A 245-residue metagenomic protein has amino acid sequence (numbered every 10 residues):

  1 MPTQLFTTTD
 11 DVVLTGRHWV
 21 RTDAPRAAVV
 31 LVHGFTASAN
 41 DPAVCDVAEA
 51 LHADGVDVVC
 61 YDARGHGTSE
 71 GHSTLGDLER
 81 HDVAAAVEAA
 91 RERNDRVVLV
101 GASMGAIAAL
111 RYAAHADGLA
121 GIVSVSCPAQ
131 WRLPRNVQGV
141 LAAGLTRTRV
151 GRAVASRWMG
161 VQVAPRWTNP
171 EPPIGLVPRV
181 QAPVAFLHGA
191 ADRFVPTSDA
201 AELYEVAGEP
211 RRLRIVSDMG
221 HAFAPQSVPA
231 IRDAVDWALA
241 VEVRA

Functional and structural regions predicted by a protein language model:
M1-D23: N-terminal cap/lid segment of alpha/beta-hydrolase-fold proteins
T36-E49: The serine-hydrolase catalytic nucleophile loop
A48-E70: Conserved alpha/beta-hydrolase
R64-R93: Catalytic nucleophile-loop/oxyanion-hole region of alpha/beta-hydrolase and closely related hydrolase-like folds
H115-R166, L176: Hydrolase active-site cap/lid region
V180, F186-H188, D192: Short beta-strand/loop motif that positions the catalytic acidic residue of the alpha/beta-hydrolase fold
R193-D199: Conserved alpha/beta-hydrolase "acid-adjacent" motif
M219-P229: Catalytic histidine-centered segment of alpha/beta-hydrolase-like enzymes
